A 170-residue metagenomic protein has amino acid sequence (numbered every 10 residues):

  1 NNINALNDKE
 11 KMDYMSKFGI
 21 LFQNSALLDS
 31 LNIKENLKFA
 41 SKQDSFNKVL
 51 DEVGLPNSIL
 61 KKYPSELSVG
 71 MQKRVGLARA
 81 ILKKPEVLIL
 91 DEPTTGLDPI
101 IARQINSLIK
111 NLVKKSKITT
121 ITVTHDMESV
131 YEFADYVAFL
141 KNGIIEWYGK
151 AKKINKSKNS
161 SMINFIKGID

Functional and structural regions predicted by a protein language model:
I3-G19, I154-S157: ABC ATPase NBD coupling module
D44-S58: Conserved ABC ATPase "signature" region
Y63-L67, M71: Conserved ABC ATPase signature
L88-D91: Catalytic Walker B motif of ABC-type/P-loop ATPase nucleotide-binding domains
T124-H125: H-loop/switch region of ABC-family ATPase nucleotide-binding domains
V130-E132: A short, surface-exposed alpha-helical micro-motif characterized by mixed small hydrophobic and charged/polar residues
